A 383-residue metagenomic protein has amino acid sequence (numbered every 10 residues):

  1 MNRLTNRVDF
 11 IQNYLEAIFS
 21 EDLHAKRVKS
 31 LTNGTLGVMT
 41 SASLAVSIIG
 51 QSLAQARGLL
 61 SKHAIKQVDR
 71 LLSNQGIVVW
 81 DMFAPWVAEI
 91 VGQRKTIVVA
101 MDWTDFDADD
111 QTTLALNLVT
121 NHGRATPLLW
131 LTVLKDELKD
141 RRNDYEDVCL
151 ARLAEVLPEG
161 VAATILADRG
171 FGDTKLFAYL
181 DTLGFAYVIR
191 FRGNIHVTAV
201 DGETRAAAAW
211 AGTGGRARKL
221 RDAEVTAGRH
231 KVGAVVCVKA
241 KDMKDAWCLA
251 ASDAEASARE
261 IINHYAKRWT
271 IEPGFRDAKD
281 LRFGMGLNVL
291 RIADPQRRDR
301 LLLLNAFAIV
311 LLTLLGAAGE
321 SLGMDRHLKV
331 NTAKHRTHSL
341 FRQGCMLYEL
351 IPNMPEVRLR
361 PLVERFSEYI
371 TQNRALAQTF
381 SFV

Functional and structural regions predicted by a protein language model:
M1-S43, S52, F83-A84, R94-K95 (+2 more regions): Single, function-defining residue in the core of a domain
L53-Q67: Short, basic interhelical loop/turn and adjoining N-cap of the next helix at nucleic-acid- or acidic-partner-contacting
H63, L71-L72, W103: N-terminal accessory alpha/beta regions
D69-W86, I90: Short, basic alpha-helical nucleic acid-contact segments in DNA-binding proteins and DNA transaction factors
T96-F106: Two-metal-ion RNase H-like nuclease active-site motif
